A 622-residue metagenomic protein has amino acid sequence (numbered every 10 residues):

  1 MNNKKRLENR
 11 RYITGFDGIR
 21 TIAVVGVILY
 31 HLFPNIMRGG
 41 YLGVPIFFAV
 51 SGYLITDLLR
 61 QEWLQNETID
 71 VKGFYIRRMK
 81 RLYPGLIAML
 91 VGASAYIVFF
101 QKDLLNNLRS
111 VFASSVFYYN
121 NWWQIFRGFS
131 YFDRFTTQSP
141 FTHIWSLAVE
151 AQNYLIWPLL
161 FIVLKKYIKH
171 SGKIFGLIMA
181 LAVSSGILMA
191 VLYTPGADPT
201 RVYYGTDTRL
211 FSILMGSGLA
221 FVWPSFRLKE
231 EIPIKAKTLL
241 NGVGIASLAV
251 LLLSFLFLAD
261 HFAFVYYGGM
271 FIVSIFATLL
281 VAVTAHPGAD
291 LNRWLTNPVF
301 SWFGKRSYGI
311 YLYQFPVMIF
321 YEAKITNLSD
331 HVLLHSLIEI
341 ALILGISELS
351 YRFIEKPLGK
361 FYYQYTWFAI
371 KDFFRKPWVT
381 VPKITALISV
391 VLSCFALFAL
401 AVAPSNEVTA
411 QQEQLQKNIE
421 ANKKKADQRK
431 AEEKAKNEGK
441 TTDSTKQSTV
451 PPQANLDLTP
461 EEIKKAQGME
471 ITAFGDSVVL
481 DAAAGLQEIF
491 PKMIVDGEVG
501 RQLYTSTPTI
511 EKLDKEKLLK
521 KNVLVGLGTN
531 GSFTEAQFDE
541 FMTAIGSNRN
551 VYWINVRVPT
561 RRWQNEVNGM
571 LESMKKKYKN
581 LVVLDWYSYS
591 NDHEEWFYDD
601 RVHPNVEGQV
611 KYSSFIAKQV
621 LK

Functional and structural regions predicted by a protein language model:
N2-L7, R11-F16, V24-Q364, F368-L397: Hydrophobic membrane-embedded alpha-helices and membrane-water interface caps/short interhelical or interfacial loops
F48, G73, F117, T472-A473 (+4 more regions): Structural recognition of the beta-strand scaffold that forms the well-ordered cores of secreted hydrolase catalytic
F112, I489-F490, S547, K577-K579: Short, structured coil segments at secondary-structure junctions
F320, D481-A482, M570: Phosphate- and divalent-cation-binding pockets in alpha/beta enzyme and binding domains that engage nucleotide-derived
K356, K360-D514, L518-K521, S532 (+5 more regions): Extracellular/periplasmic envelope-modification machinery, especially enzymes that add or remove acyl/ester groups on
K515-L518, M542-N548: Short, conserved loop/helix-junction motifs that constitute active-site signature segments in enzyme catalytic cores
E535-M542, Q564-M570: Charged helix-capping and loop-helix junction motifs
V556-W586: Substrate-gating cap/lid alpha-helix
